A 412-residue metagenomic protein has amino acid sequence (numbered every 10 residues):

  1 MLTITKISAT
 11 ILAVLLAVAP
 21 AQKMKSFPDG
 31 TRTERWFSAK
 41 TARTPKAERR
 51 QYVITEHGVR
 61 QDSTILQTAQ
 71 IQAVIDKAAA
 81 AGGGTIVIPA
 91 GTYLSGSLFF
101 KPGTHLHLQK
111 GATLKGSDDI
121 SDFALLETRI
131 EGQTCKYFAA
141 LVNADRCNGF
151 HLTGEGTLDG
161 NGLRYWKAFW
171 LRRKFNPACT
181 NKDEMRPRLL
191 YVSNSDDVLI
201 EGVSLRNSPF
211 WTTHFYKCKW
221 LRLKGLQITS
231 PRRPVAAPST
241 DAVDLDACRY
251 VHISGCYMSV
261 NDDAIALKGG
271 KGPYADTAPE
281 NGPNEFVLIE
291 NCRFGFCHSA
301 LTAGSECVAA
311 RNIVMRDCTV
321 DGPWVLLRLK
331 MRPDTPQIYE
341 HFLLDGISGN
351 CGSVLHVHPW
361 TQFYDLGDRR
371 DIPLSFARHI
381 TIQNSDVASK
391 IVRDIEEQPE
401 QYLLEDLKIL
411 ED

Functional and structural regions predicted by a protein language model:
T3-A13, A19-V87, T92-H105, Q109-N194 (+6 more regions): Extracellular "leader-to-stem" segments immediately downstream of a signal peptide or signal-anchor in secreted/lumenal
I71, I86, L114, V142 (+9 more regions): Hydrophobic beta-strand residues in large extracellular and virion-surface proteins
G83, G96-S97, S117-D119, N161-Y165 (+10 more regions): Short glycine/acidic-rich loop motifs that flank beta-strands on beta-rich extracellular proteins
G84-I86, T104, D263, F342 (+1 more regions): Conserved beta-strand core positions
G91, C218, G270: Flexible loop residues that form catalytic and substrate-binding hotspots at small-molecule/glycan-binding clefts
T134, F138-G154, P187-L199, K219-L226 (+6 more regions): Surface-exposed loop/turn motifs in large extracellular/passenger domains
W360-F363: Loop/turn-rich, solvent-exposed surfaces of beta-rich toroidal or solenoidal domains
